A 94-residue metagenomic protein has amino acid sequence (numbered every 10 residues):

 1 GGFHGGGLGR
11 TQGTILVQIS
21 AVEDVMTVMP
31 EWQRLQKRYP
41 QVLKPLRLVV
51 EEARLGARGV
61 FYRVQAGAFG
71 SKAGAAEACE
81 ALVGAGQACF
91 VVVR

Functional and structural regions predicted by a protein language model:
F3, G9-T11, D24-R94: Extracytoplasmic
G13-I19: Short glycine-/aliphatic-rich beta-strand segments at the starts of folded cytosolic domains
